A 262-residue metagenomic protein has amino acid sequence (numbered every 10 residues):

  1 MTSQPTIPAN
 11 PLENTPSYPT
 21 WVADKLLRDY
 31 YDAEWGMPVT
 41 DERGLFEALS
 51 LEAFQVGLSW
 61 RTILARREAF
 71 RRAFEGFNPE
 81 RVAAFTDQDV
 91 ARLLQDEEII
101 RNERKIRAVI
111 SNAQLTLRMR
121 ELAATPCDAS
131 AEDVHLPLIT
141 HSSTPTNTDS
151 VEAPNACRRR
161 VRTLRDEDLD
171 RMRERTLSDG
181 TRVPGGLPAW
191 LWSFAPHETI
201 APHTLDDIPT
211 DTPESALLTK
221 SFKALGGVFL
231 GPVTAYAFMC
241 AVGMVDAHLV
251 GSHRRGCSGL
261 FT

Functional and structural regions predicted by a protein language model:
T2-T262: HhH-family (HhH-GPD) DNA N-glycosylase catalytic core used in base-excision repair
